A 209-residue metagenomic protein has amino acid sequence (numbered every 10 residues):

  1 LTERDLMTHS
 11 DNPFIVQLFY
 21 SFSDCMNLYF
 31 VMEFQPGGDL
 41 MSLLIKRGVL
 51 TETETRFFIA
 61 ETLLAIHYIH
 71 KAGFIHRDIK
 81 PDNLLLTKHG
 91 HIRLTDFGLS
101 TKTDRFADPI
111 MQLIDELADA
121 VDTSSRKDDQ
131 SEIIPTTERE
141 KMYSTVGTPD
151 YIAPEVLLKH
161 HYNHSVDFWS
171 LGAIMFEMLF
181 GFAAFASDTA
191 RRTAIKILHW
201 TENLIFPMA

Functional and structural regions predicted by a protein language model:
R4-D5: Regulatory alphaC helix of protein kinase catalytic domains
Y20-S21: A short, aromatic-enriched beta-strand patch in the conserved N-lobe beta-sheet of the protein kinase catalytic domain
C25-E33, M41-S42: A conserved loop-to-beta-strand element in the N-lobe of protein kinase catalytic cores that borders the ATP-binding
M41-L50: AlphaC helix of the protein kinase catalytic domain
F58-I59: Activation segment signature within eukaryotic-like protein kinase domains
T137-K141, E155-S165: Conserved end of the kinase activation segment
